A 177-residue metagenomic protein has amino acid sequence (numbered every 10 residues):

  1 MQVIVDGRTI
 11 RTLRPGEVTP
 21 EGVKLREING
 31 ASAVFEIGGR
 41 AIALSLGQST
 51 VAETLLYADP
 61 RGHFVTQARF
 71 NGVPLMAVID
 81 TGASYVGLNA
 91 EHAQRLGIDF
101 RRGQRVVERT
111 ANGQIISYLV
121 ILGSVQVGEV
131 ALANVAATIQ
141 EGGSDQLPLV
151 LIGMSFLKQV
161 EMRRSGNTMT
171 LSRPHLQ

Functional and structural regions predicted by a protein language model:
M1-Q177: Pepsin/retropepsin-fold aspartyl endopeptidases
